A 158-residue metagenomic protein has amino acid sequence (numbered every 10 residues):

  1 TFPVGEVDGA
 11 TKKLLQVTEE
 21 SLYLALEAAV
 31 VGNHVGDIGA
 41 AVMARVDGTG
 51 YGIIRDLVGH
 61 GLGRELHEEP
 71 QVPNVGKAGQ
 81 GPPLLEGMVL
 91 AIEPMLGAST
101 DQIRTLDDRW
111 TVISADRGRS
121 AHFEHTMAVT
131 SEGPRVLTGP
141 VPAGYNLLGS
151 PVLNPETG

Functional and structural regions predicted by a protein language model:
T1-G158: Active-site neighborhoods and metal-handling regions in enzymes and metal-associated proteins
